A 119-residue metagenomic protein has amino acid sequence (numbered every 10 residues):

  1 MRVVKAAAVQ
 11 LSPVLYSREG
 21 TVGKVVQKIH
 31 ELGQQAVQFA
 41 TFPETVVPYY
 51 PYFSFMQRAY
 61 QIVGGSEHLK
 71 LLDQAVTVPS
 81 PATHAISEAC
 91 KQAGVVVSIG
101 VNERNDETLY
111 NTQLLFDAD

Functional and structural regions predicted by a protein language model:
M1-A8: Extreme N-terminal starter segment of soluble prokaryotic enzymes
Q10-K28: N-terminal phosphate-binding loop and adjacent alpha-helix
R18, H30-D119: Cys-nucleophile CN-hydrolase/nitrilase-fold catalytic domain and related Cys-dependent amidase chemistry that acts on
